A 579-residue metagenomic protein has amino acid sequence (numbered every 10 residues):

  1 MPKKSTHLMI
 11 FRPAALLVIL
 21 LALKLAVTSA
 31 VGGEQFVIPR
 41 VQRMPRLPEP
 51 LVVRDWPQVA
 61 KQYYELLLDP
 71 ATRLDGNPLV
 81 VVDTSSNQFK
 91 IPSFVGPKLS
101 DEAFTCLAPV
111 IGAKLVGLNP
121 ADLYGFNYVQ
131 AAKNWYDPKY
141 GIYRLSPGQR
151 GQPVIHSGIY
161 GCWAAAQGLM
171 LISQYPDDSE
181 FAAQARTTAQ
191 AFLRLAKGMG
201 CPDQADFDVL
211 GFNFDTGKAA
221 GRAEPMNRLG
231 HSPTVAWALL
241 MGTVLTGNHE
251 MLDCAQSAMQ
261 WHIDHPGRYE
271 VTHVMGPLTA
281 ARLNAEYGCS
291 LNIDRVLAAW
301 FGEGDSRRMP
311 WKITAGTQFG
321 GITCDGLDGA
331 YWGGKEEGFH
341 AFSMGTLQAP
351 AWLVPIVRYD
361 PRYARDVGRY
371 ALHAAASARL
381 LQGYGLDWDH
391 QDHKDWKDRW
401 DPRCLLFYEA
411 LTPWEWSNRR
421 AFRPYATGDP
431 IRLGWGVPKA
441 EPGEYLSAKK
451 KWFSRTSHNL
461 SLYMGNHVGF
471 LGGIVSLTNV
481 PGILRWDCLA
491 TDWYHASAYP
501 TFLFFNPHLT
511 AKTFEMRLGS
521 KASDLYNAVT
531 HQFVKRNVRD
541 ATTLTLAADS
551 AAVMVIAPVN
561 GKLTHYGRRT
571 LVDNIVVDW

Functional and structural regions predicted by a protein language model:
P13-A26: Bacterial N-terminal signal peptides
G33-Q152, D178-F212: Low-complexity, Ser/Thr/Pro/Gly-enriched N-terminal "stalk/linker" regions
I38-L47, T105-D122, C162-E180, R222-M226 (+4 more regions): Well-ordered alpha-helical scaffold segments within catalytic/enzyme domains
P78-C106, I142-W163, T216-H231, W261-V274 (+3 more regions): Solvent-exposed loop and edge beta-strand segments that line ligand/cofactor-binding and catalytic clefts
Q174-P266, L278-T279, R295-P310: Active-site lining segments of carbohydrate-active enzymes
L433-S520: Carbohydrate-binding surface patches
G519-F533: Solvent-exposed beta-hairpin/edge-strand motifs
V538-W579: C-terminal beta-strand-rich structural cap/linker in extracellular carbohydrate-active enzymes
